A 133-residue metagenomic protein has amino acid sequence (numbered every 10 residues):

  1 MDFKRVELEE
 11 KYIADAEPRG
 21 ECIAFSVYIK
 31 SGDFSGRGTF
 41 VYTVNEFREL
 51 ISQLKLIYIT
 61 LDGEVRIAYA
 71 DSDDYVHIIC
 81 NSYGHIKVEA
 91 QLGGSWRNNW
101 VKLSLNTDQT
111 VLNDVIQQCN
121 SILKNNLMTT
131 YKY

Functional and structural regions predicted by a protein language model:
M1, V27-S31, Y69, L92-G94: Short acidic, glycine-rich loop/turn motifs
F3-A16, G94: N-terminal intrinsically disordered, cationic/polar leader segments that include organellar targeting peptides
E10-A16, I59-N81, L127-Y133: DNA polymerase processivity clamps
E17-F25, Y75-S95, N99: Intrinsic, low-complexity N-terminal interaction/targeting segments
I29-D62: Short, well-structured hydrophobic secondary-structure segments
F34, L56-D62, I86, W96-N98 (+1 more regions): Short loop/beta submotifs within extracellular cysteine-rich repeat domains
S35-T43, I78-I79, A90, R97-T107: Short amphipathic beta-strand/extended segments with alternating polar/hydrophobic composition
S95-Y133: Mixed-charge, glycine-accented linear interaction segment located at domain edges/termini
